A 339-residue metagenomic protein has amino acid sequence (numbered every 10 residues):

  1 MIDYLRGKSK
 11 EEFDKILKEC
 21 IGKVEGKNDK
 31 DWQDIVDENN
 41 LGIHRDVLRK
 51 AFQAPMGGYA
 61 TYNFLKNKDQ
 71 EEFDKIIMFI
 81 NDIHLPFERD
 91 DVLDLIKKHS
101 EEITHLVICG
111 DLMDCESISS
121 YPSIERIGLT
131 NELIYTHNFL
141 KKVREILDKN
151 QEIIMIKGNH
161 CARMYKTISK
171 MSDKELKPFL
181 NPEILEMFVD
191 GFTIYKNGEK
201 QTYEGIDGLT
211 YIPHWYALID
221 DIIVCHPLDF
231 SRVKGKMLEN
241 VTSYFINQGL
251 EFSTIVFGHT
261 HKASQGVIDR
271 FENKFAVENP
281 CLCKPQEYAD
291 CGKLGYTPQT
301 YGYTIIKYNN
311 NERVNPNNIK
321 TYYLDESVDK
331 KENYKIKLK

Functional and structural regions predicted by a protein language model:
R6-K30: Short, amphipathic alpha-helical "recognition" segments used to contact nucleic acids or chromatin
K18, E38, H44, S172-F271: Charged, low-complexity C-terminal accessory regions
Q33-Q53: Short, basic interhelical loop/turn and adjoining N-cap of the next helix at nucleic-acid- or acidic-partner-contacting
R49-L65: Short, solvent-exposed alpha-helical "recognition" segments
K68-M78, Y216-I223, F271-K274: Beta-strand-turn-beta hairpins that frame and shape the catalytic cleft of phosphate-ester-processing enzymes
F79-N81, L106-D111, E152-N159, V224-P227 (+2 more regions): Active-site neighborhood of phospho(di)ester-bond hydrolases with catalytic His/Asp-centered motifs
I80, L85-G191: Core catalytic region of metal-dependent phosphoesterases/phosphodiesterases, especially metallo-beta-lactamase-like
L228-K320, E332-Y334: Conserved beta-sheet core of the metallophosphoesterase superfamily
